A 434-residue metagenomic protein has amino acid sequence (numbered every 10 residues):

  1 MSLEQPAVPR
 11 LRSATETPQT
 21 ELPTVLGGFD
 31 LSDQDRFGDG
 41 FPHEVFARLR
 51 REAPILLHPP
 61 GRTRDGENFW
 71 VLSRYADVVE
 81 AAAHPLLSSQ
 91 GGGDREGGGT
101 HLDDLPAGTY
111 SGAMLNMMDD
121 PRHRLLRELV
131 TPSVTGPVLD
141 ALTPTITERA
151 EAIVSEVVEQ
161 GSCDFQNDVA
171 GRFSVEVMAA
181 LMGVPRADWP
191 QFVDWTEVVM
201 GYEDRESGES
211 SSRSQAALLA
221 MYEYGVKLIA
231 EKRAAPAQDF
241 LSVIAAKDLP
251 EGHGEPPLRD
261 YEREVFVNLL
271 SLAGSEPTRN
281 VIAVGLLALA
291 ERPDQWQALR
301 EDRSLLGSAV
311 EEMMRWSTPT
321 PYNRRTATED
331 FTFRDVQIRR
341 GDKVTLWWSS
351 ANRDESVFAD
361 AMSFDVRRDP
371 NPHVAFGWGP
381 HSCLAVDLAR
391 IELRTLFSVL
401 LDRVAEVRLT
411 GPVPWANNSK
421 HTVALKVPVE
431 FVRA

Functional and structural regions predicted by a protein language model:
M1-A434: Cytochrome P450
